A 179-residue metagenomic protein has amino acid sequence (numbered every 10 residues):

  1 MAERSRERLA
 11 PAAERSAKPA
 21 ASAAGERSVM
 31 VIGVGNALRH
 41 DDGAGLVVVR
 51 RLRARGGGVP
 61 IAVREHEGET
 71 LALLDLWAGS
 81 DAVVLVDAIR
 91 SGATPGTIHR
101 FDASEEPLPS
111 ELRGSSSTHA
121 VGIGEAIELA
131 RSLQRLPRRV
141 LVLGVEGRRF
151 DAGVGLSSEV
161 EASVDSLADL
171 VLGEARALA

Functional and structural regions predicted by a protein language model:
A2-G147, V154-S166, L170-A179: N-terminal catalytic or cofactor-binding beta/alpha core of small enzyme domains
